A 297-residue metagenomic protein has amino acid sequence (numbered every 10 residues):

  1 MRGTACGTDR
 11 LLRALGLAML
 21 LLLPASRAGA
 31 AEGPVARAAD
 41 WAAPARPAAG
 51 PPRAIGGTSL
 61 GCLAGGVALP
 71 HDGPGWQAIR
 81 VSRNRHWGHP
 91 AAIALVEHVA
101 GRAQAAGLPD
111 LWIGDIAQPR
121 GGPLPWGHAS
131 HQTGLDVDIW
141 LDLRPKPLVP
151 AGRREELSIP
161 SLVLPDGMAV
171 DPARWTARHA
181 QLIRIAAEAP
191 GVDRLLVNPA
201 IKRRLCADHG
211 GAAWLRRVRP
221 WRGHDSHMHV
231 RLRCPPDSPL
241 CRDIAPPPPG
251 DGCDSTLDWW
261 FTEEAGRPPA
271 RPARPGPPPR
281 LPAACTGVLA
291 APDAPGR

Functional and structural regions predicted by a protein language model:
G3-L15: Bacterial N-terminal signal peptides that target proteins for export
A14-P24: Bacterial N-terminal signal peptides
S26-A30: Sec/Tat signal peptide C-region and signal peptidase I cleavage site
A31-R37, V149, R153-R297: Catalytic cores and adjacent binding grooves of peptidoglycan-active enzymes
E32-P51: Solvent-exposed N-terminal domain segments of exported/luminal and surface proteins
A49-G114, W175-L182, P190-V192: Active-site acidic/histidine clusters and adjacent loop/turn architecture that either coordinate catalytic ions
L95-W126, L196-R217: Extended, low-complexity, intrinsically disordered C-terminal regulatory tails of eukaryotic serine/threonine kinases
A106-L108, Q132-D136, D225-H227: Extracytoplasmic
